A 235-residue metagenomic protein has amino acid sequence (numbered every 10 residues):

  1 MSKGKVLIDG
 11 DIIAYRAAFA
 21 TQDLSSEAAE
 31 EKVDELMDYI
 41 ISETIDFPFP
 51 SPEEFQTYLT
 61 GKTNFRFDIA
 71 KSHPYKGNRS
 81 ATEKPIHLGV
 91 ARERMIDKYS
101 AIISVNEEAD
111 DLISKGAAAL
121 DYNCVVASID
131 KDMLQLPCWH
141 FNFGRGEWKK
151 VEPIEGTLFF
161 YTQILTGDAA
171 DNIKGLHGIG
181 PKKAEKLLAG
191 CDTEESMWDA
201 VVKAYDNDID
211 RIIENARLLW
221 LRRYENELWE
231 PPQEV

Functional and structural regions predicted by a protein language model:
M1-F67: Non-catalytic, usually N-terminal nucleic-acid engagement modules in DNA/RNA processing proteins
S2-K3, T21, K32, L36 (+2 more regions): Extended two-metal-dependent nuclease catalytic cores across DNA- and RNA-processing enzymes
N64-G77: Short beta-strand-loop
